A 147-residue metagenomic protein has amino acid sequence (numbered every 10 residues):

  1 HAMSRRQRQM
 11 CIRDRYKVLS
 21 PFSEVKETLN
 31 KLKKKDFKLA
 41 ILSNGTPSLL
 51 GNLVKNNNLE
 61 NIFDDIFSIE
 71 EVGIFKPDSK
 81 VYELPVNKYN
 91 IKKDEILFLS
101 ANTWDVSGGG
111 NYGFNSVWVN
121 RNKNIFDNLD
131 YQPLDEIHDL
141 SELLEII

Functional and structural regions predicted by a protein language model:
H1-I12: Single conserved hydrophobic/aromatic residue that forms the stacking wall/gate of nucleotide- or nucleobase-binding
A2-S4, K26, K33, N90: Short, flexible hinge/linker loops that cap or flank conserved catalytic cores
C11, K34, E145-I147: Short, Lys/Arg-enriched, disordered terminal segments
R13-I41, G51, S79: Short, acidic loop-to-helix structural element flanking the phosphoryl-transfer center in phosphate-processing enzymes
N30, L42, T46-P47, G51-I147: Asp-based, Mg2+/Mn2+-dependent phosphohydrolase catalytic module
